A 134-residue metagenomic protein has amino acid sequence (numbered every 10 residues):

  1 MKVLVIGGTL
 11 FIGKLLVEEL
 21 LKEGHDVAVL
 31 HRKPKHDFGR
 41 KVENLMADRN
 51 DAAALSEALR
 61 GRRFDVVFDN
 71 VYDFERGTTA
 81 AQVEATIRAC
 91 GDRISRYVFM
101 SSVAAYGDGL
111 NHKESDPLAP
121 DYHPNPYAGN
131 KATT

Functional and structural regions predicted by a protein language model:
K2, D26, E43, S95-R96: Residues at the starts of beta-strands that form the adenosine-phosphate
V3-E23: N-terminal Rossmann NAD(P)H-binding glycine-rich loop of SDR-like oxidoreductase domains
G7, H31, S101: Short beta-strand/turn micro-motifs composed of small residues that flank or help shape donor/cofactor-binding pockets
L30-K35, D48-R49: N-terminal Rossmann-fold cofactor-binding loop
R40-D51, V71-F74: Rossmann-fold cofactor-recognition segment
A52-R62: Short amphipathic alpha-helix with an adjacent loop that forms part of the alpha/beta core around
R62, V66-E114, A132-T133: NAD(P)-cofactor binding segment of oxidoreductase domains
Y122-T134: Active-site Tyr-X1-5-Lys
